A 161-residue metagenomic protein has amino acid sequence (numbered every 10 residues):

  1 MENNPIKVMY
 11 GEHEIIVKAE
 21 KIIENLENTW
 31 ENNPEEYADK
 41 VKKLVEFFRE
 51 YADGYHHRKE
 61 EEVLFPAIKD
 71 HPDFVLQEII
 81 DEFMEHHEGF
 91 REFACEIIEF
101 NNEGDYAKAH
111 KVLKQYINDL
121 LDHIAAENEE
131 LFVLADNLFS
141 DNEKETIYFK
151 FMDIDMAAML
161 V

Functional and structural regions predicted by a protein language model:
M1-V161: Small-residue-biased structural context
